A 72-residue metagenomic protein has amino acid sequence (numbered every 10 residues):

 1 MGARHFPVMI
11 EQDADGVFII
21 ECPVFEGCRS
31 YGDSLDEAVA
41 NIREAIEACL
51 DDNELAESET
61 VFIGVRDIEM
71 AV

Functional and structural regions predicted by a protein language model:
M1-F6, A40-V72: Short, charged, surface-exposed hinge/linker loops at domain edges that act as mobile lids or interdomain connectors
I10-F25: Short aromatic-glycine-(Arg/Gly/Cys) micro-motifs in beta-strand/loop hairpins
Q12-G16, G32, D52-N53: Short secondary-structure boundary micro-motifs
E26-L35: A short, exposed loop/beta-hairpin motif centered on an aromatic-Gly-Thr core
